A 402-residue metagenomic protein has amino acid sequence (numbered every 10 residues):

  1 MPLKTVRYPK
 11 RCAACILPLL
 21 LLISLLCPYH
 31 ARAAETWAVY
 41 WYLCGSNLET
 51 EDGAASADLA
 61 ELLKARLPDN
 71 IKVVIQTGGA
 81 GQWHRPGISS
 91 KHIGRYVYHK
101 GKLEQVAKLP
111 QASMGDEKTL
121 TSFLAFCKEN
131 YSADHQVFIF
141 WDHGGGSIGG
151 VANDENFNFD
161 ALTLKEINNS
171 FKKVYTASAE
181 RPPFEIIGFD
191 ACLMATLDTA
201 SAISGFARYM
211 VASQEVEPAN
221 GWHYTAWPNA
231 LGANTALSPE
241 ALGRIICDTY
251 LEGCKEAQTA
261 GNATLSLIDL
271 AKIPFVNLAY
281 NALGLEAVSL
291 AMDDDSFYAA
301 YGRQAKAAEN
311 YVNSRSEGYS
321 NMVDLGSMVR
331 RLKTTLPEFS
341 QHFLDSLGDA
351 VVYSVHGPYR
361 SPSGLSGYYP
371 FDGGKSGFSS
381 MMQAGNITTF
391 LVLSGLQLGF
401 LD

Functional and structural regions predicted by a protein language model:
M1-P9: N-terminal secretory signal peptides that target proteins for export/translocation
C15-L25: Bacterial N-terminal signal peptides
L20-L21, A31, D190: Cleavable N-terminal signal peptides
C27-A33: Sec/Tat signal peptide C-region and signal peptidase I cleavage site
A34-S132: N-terminal extension/subdomain marker
A38-L43, K72-T77, Q136-F140, E185-F189 (+2 more regions): Structural recognition of the beta-strand scaffold that forms the well-ordered cores of secreted hydrolase catalytic
C127-G149: Active-site groove signature of glycoside hydrolases
E129, G146, V151-D402: Terminal, contiguous helix-loop blocks that mediate binding/assembly
